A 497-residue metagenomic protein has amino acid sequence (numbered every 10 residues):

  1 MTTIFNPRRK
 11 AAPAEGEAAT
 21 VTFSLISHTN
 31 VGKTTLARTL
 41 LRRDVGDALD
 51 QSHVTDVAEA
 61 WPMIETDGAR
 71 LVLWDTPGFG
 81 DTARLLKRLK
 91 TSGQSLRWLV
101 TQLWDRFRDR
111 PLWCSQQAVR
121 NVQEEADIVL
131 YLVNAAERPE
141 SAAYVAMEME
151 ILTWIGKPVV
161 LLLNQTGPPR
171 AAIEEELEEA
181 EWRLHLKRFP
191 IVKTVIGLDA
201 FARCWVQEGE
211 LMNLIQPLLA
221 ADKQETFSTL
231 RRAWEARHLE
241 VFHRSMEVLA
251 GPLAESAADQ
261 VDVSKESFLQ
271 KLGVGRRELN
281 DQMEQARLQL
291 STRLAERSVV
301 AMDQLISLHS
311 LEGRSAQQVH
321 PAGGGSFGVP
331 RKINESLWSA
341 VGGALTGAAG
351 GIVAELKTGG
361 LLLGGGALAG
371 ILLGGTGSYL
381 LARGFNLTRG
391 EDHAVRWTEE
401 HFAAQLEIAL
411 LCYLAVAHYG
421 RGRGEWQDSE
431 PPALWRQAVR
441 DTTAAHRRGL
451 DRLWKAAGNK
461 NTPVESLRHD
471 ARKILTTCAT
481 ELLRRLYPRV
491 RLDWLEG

Functional and structural regions predicted by a protein language model:
T2-W98, G350: Conserved G1/Walker A P-loop phosphate-binding module
V54-E59, E284-V353: Add "or lipid-surface remodeling" -> "...that mediate pore formation, membrane permeabilization, membrane fusion
G78-G80, A136-R138, T166-R170, F201-C204 (+1 more regions): Conserved nucleotide-binding/hydrolysis micro-motifs of P-loop NTPases
K90-T194: Conserved C-terminal guanine-recognition region of P-loop GTPase G domains, centered on the G4
Q165-R237: Canonical P-loop GTPase G-domain recognition
K223-E284, Y487, R491-L495: Alpha-helical transmembrane helix bundles of large polytopic membrane transport and channel proteins
P330-L387: Membrane-inserting effector segments that mediate pore formation, membrane fusion, or transient membrane insertion
H393-G497: Amphipathic, membrane-inserting segments
